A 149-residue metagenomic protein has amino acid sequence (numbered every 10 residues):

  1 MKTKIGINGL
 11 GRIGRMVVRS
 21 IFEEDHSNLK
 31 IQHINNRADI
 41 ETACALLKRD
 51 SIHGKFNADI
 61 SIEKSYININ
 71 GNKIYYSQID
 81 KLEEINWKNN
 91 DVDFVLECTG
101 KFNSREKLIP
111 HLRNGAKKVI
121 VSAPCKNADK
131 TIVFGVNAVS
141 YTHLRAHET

Functional and structural regions predicted by a protein language model:
L10: Glycine-rich Rossmann-fold phosphate-binding loop(s) that bind the pyrophosphate of adenine dinucleotide cofactors
G14: N-terminal Rossmann-fold NAD(P) dinucleotide-binding loop
S20-N28: A short, Lys/Arg-enriched amphipathic alpha-helix followed by its capping loop at the start of a domain
I31-N68: Glycine-rich phosphate-binding loop and adjoining beta1-alpha1-beta2 segment of Rossmann-like nucleotide-binding folds
K55-E106: A structured beta-alpha segment of the ubiquitous adenosine-cofactor-binding alpha/beta core
F102-Y141: Rossmann-fold NAD(P)-binding glycine/threonine-rich loop
T142-T149: Conserved small/polar residues in nucleotide/adenosyl-binding loops
